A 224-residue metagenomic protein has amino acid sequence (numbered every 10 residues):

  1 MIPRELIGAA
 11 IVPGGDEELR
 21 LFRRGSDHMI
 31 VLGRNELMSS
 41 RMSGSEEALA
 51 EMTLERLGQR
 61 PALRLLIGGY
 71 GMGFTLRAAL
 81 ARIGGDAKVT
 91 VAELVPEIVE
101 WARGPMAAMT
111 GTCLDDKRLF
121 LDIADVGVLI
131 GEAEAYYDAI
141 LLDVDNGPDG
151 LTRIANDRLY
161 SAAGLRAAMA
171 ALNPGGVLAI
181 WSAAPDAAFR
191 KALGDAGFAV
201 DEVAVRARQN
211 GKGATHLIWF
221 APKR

Functional and structural regions predicted by a protein language model:
M1-V31: N-terminal auxiliary segments of SAM/dcSAM-dependent transferases
S26-G33, D143-P148: Short, basic/glycine-rich phosphate-binding loops at helix/coil junctions that contact nucleotide phosphates
E36-M38: Short, surface-exposed beta-strand-loop junctions and turns on beta-sheet-rich folds
S43-L172, I180-A183, K191, A196 (+3 more regions): The AdoMet/dcAdoMet-binding core of the Class I SAM-like
F220-R224: Conserved beta strand-loop-helix elements of the APE1-like EEP
